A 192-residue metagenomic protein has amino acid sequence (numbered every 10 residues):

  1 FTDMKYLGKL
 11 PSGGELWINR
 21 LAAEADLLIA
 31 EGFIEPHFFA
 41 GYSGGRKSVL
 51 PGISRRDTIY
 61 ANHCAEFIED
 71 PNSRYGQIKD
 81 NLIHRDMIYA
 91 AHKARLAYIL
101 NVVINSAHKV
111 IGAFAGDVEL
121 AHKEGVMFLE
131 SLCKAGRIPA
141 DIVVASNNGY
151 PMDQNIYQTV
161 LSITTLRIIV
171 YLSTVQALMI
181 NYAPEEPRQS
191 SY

Functional and structural regions predicted by a protein language model:
T2-L10, G14-P139: Conserved, well-structured core segments that form the ligand-binding/active-site neighborhood of functional domains
I29-E31, I142-S146, Y171, A177: Structural motif
E124, I142, L161-T165: Non-catalytic alpha-helical scaffold/packing segments enriched in small hydrophobic residues
Y150-P151: Non-transmembrane, aqueous-exposed alpha-helical and coiled segments at domain scale
N155-Y192: C-terminal catalytic subdomain
